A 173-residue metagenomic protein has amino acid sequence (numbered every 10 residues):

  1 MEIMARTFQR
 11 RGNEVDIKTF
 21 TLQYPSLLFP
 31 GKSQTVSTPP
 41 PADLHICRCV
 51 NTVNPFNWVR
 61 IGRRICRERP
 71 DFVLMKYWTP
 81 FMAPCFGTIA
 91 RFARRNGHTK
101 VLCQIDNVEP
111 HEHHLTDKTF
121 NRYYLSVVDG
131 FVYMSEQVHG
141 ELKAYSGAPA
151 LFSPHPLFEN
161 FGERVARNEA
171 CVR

Functional and structural regions predicted by a protein language model:
M1-I3, Y24-S26, W78-A83, E112: A short, glycine/small-residue-rich beta-strand->loop->alpha-helix junction that serves as a flexible
R6-R63, R67, V138, K143: N-terminal strand-loop element at the rim of the active site of nucleotide-sugar-dependent glycosyltransferases
V15-I17, V101, F131, A150: Hydrophobic/aromatic residues located in beta-strands of well-ordered beta-sheets within soluble catalytic
C47-V50, R60-P84, T99-L102: Short N-terminal targeting/anchoring amphipathic segment
K76-T79, I105-V108, P154-P156: Histidine-centered beta-alpha loop that forms part of the nucleotide-sugar donor binding/catalytic region in diverse
P84-F92, L115-R122: Charged helix-capping and loop-helix junction motifs
G97-L102, N107-V127, E136, E159 (+1 more regions): Nucleotide-sugar donor phosphate/pyrophosphate-binding loop at the beta->alpha transition of glycosyltransferases
S126-R164, V172: Donor nucleotide-sugar binding/catalytic pocket of nucleotide-sugar-dependent glycosyltransferases
